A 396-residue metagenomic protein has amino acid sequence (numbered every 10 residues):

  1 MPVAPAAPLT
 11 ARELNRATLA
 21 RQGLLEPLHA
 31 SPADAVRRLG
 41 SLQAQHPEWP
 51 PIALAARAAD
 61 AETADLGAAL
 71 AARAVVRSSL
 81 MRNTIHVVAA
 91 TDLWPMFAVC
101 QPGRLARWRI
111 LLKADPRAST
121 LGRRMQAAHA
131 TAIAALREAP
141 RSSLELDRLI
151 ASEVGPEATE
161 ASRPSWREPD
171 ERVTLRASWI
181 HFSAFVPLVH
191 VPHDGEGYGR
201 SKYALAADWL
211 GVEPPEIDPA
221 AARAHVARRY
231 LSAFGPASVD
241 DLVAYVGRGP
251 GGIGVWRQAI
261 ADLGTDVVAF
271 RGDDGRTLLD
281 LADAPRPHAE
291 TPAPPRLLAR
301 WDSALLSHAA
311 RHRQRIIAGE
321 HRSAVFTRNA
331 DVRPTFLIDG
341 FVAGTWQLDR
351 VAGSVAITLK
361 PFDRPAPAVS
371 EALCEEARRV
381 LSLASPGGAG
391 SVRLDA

Functional and structural regions predicted by a protein language model:
M1-L305, A309-R311, I316-A396: Long, low-complexity intrinsically disordered regions
